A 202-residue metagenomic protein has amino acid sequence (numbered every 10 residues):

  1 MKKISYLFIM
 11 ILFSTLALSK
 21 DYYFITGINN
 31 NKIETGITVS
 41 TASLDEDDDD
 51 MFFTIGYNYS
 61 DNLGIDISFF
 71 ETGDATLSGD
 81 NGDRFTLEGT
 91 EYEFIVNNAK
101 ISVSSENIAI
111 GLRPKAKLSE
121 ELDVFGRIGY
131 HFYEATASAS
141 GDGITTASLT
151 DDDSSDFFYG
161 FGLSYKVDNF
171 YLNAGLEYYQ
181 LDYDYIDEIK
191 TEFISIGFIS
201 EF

Functional and structural regions predicted by a protein language model:
M1-Y22, F202: Cleavable N-terminal export/targeting peptides
L18-G73, I108: Short glycine/proline- and aromatic-enriched beta-strand/turn motifs that initiate or cap beta-hairpins
D21-Y23, Y165-V167, Y171, K190-F202: Outer-membrane beta-barrel "beta-signal"
Y22-F24, N62-I67, E121-V124, V167-A174: Repeated loop/turn-to-beta-strand initiation elements of outer-membrane beta-barrel proteins
I28-E34, Y59-D61, F69-A75, S104-E106 (+4 more regions): Transmembrane beta-strands of outer-membrane beta-barrel pores
E34-S43, T76-R84, A135-A147, Y179 (+1 more regions): Outer-membrane beta-barrel translocator domains and adjoining extracellular loop/strand segments of Gram-negative
D45-M51, S104-I108, D153-Y159, K190-I194: Residues that define the transmembrane beta-barrel architecture of outer-membrane proteins
F53-Y57, I110-A116, I128-Y130, F161-Y165 (+1 more regions): Residues on the lipid-exposed face of transmembrane beta-strands in outer-membrane beta-barrel proteins
